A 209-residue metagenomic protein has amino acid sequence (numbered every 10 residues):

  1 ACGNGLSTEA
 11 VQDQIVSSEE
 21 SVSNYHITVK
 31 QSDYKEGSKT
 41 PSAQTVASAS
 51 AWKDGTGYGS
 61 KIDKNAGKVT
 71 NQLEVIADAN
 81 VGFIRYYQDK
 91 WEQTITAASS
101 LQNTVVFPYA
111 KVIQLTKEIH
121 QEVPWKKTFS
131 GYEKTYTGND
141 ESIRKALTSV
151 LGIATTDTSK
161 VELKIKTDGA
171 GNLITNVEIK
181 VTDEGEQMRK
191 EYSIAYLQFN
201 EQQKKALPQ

Functional and structural regions predicted by a protein language model:
A1-T56, Q203-Q209: N-terminal leader/targeting segments and the immediate start of mature chains
D13-S17, A47-K53, V75, A79 (+2 more regions): Extended lipid/amphipathic-ligand handling interfaces
S23-T28, K53-K61, S130-T135, L173-V177: Short, hydrophobic/aromatic-rich segments at coil-to-beta transitions
K30-G37, N65-G67, D89, K180-G185 (+1 more regions): Hydrophobic lipid-interacting interfaces of membrane-associated proteins
S32, H120-F129, K164, K180: Short amphipathic beta-strand and strand-loop transition segments with alternating hydrophobic
S50-P108: An acidic-aromatic
Y86-S149, I153-T155: Flexible, processing/modification-adjacent segments and terminal tails in exported/periplasmic/extracellular proteins
Y132-Q209: Gly/Pro-enriched, hydrophobic low-complexity segments that function as extracytoplasmic propeptides/linkers
